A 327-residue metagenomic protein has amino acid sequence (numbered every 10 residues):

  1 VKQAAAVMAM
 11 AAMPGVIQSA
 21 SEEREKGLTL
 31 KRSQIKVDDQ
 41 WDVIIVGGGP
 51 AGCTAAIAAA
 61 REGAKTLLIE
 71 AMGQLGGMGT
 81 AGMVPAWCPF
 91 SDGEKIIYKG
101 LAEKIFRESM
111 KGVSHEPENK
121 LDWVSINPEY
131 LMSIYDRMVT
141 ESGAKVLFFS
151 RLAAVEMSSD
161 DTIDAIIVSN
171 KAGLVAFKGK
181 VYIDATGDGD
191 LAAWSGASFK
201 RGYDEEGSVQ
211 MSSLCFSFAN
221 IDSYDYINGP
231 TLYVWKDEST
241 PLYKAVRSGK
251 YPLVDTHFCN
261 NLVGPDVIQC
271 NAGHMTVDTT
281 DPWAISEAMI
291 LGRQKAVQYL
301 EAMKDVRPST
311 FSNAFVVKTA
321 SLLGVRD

Functional and structural regions predicted by a protein language model:
V1-S19: N-terminal export signals
A4-V7, A58, A64-K65, E70-E156 (+2 more regions): Conserved N-terminal/central alpha/beta ligand/cofactor-binding core
P14-V43: C-terminal segment of N-terminal export signals and the immediately downstream linker at the start of the mature
L30, Q34, I105, F149 (+4 more regions): Flavin (FAD/FMN)-binding glycine-rich loop and adjacent Rossmann-like elements that form
Q40-D42, E62-K65, S142-K145, V175 (+2 more regions): Loop/turn elements at helix/coil->beta-strand transitions in domains of secreted/extracellular proteins
V43-A64: N-terminal Rossmann-like FAD-binding beta1-loop-alpha1 element of flavoenzymes
P50, S125-Y130, S286, I290-R293: Soluble non-cytosolic domains of exported or imported proteins
A51, T80, A172-V175: Ligand-binding pocket scaffold of soluble enzyme catalytic domains
